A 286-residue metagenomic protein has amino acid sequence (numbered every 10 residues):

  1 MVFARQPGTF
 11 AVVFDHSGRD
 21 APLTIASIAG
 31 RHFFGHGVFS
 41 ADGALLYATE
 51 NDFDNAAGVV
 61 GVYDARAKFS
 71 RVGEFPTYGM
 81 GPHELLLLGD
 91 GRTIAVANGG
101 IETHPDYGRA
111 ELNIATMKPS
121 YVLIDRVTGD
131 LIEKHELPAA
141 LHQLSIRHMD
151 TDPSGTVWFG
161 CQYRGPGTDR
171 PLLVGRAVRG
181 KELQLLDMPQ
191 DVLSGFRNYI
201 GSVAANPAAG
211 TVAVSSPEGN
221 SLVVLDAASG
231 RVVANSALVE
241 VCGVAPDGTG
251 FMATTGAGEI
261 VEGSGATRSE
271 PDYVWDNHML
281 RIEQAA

Functional and structural regions predicted by a protein language model:
V2, Q6-E50: Blade-loop segments of beta-propeller domains
P7, F33, A56, G81-H83 (+7 more regions): Beta-rich catalytic cores
I25-G30, E74-G79, H135-L141, D187-R197 (+2 more regions): Surface loop/turn motifs at the tips and blade-to-blade linkers of beta-strand repeat domains
S40-D42, L88-G91, D152-S154, N206-A209 (+1 more regions): Residue-level detector of Asp-centered blade-edge/turn motifs that repeat once per structural unit in beta-propeller
T49-F53, V96-K118, F159-L172: Short, conserved, GDST-rich strand-edge loop motifs in beta-rich repeat architectures
V59-A67, E111-G129, P171-K181: Beta-propeller blade signature
